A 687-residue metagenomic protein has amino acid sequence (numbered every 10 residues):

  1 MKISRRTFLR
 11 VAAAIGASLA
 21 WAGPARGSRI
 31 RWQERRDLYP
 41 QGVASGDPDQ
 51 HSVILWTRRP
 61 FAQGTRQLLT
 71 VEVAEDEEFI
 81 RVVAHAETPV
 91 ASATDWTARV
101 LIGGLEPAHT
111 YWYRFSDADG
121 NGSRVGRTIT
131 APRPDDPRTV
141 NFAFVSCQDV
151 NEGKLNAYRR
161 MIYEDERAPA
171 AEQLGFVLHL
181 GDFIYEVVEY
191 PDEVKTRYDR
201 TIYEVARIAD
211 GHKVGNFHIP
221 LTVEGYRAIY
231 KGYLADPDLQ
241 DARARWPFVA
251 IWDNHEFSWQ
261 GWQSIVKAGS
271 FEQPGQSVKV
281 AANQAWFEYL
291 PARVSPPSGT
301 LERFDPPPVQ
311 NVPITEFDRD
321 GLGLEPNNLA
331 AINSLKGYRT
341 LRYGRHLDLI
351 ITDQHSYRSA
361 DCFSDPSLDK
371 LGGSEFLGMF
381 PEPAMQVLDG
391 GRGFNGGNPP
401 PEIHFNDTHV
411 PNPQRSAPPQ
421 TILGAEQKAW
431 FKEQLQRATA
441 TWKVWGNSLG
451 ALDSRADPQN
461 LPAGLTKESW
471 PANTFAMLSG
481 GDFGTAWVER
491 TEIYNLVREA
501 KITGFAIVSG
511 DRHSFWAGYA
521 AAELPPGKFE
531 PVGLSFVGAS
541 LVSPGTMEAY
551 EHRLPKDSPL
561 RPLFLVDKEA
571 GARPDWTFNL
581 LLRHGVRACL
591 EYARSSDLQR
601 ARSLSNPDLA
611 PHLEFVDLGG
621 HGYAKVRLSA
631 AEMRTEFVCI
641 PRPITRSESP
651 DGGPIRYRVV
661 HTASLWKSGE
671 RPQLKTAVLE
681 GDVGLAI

Functional and structural regions predicted by a protein language model:
I3, G23-V100, G104-I687: Long, structured stretches of catalytic cores involved in phosphate-ester chemistry, encompassing
T7-S28: N-terminal export signals
